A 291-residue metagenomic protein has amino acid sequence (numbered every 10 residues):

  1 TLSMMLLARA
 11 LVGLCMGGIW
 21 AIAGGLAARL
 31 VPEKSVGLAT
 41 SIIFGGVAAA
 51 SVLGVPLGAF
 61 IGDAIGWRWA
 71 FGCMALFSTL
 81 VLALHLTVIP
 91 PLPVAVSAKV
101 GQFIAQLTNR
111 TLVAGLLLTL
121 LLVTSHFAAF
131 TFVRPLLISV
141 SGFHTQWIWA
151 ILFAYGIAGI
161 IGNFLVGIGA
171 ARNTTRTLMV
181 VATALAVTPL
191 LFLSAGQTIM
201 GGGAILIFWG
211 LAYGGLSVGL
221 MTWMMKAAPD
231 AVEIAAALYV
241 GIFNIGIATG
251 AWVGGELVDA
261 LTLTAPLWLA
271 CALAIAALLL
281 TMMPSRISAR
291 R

Functional and structural regions predicted by a protein language model:
S3-V12, M200-F208: Paired small-residue
A8-G46: Cytoplasmic helix-loop-helix junction between adjacent transmembrane helices in 12-TM secondary transporters
D63-L76, E256-A274: A membrane-interface helix-boundary motif in multi-pass transporters
A75-V94, L280-S285: C-terminal membrane-cytosol helix-exit motif in multi-pass small-molecule transporters
V113-L152: Extracytoplasmic gate region of multi-pass secondary transporters
G162-T174, V258: Helix-to-loop junctions at the C-terminal end of transmembrane segments in multipass secondary transporters
R176-L220: C-terminal transmembrane helical hairpin of 12-TM major facilitator-type secondary transporters
A227-L263, A270: A late C-terminal transmembrane helix in Major Facilitator Superfamily
